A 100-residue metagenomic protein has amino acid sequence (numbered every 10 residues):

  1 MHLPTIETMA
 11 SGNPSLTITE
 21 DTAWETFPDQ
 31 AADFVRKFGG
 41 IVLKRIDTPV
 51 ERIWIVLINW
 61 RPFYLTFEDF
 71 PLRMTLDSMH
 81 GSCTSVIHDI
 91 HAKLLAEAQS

Functional and structural regions predicted by a protein language model:
M1-P4, V56-F63: Short amphipathic beta-strand starts and helix->beta connectors
M1-P49: Negatively charged, low-complexity tracts enriched in Asp/Glu with abundant Ser/Thr
S11-S15, E51-I53, P71-T75: A generic structural signal for beta-strand entry/edge sites
S15-T17, I55, Y64: Beta-strand secondary-structure signal
R45-N59: Ser/Thr-rich, low-complexity intrinsically disordered terminal regions
N59-L94: Short, compact, well-ordered microdomains
L95-S100: Short, charged, intrinsically disordered terminal tails
